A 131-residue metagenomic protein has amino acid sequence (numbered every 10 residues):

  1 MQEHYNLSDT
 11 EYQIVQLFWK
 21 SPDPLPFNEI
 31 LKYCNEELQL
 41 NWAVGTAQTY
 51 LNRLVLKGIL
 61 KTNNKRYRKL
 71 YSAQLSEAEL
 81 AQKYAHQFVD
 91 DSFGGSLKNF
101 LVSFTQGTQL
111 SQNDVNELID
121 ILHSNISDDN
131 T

Functional and structural regions predicted by a protein language model:
M1-L17, S21: Short alpha-helical segments that sit at the start of domains
S8, K65-Y84: Short, cationic-aromatic polyanion-contact patches
P24-C34: Short acidic, hydrophobic short linear motifs in intrinsically disordered regions
K32-W42: Short helix-coil junctions and helix-kink-helix linkers
Q48-N52: Short, hydrophobic-biased segments on the C-terminal half of alpha helices that form "recognition helices"
G58: Glycine-centered, phosphate/nucleic-acid-interacting loop/turn motifs that mediate DNA/RNA or nucleotide
K61-T62: Short beta-strand "wing" residues that participate in macromolecule-binding interfaces
K83-D128: Amphipathic alpha-helical dimerization/coiled-coil segments that flank or bridge DNA-binding/regulatory modules
